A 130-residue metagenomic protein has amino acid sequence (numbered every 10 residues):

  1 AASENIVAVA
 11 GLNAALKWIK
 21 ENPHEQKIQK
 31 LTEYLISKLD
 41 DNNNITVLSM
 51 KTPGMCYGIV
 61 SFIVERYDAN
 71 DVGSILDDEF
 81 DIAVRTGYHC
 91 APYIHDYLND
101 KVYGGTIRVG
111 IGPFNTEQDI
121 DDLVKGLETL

Functional and structural regions predicted by a protein language model:
A1-L130: Pyridoxal 5′-phosphate
